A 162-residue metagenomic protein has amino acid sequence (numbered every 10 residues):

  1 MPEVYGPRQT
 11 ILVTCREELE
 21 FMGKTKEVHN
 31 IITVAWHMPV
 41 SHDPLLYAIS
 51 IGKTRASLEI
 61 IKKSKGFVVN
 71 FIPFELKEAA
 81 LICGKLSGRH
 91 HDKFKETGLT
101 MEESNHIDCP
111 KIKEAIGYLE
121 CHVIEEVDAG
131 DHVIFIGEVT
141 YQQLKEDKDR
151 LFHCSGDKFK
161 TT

Functional and structural regions predicted by a protein language model:
M1-T162: Basic, polyanion-binding surface patches
